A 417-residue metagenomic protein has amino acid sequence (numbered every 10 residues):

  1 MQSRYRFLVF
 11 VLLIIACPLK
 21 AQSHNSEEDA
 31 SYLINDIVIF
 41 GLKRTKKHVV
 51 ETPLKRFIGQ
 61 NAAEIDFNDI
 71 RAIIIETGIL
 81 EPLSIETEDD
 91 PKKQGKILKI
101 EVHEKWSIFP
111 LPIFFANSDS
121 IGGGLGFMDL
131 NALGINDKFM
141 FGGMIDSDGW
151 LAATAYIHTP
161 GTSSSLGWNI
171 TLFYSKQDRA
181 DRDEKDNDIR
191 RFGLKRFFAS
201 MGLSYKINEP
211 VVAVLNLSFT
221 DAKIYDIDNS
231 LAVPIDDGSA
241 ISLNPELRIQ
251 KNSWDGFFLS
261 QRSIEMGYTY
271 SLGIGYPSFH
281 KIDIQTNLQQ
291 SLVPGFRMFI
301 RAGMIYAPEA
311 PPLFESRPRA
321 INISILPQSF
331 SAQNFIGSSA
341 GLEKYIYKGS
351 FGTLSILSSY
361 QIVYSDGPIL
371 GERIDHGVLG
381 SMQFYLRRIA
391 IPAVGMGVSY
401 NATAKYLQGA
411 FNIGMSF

Functional and structural regions predicted by a protein language model:
M1-L8: Bacterial N-terminal signal peptides that target proteins for export
L12-A21: Hydrophobic h-region of N-terminal signal peptides that target proteins for export in Gram-negative bacteria
Q22-A116, G126, G142-H158, I207 (+4 more regions): Periplasmic polypeptide-binding modules associated with outer-membrane biogenesis and secretion
H24, I264-F417: C-terminal transmembrane beta-barrel domains of outer membrane proteins
P91-K92, D119, L133, D148 (+5 more regions): Short glycine/serine/proline-enriched coil/turn segments at secondary-structure junctions
H103-W254, E315-N322, P327-G341, Y385-F417: Gram-negative/organellar outer-membrane beta-barrel architecture
N216, L259-S263, T353: Short coil/turn segments at secondary-structure boundaries
I235-I241, G256-S260, I274-K281: Short, contiguous, pocket-lining structural segments that sit at or immediately flank catalytic/ligand-binding sites
